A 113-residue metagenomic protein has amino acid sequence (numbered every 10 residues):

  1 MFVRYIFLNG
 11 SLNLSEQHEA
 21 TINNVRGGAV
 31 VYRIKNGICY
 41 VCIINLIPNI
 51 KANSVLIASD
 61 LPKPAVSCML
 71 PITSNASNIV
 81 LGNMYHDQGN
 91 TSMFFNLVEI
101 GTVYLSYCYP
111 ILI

Functional and structural regions predicted by a protein language model:
M1-R26, I113: Glycine-rich, low-complexity segments
M1-V3, R26-A29, I34, L46-S59 (+1 more regions): Extracellular jelly-roll beta-sandwich "head" domains, especially the C-terminal globular C1q domain
L12-L14, C39, S92-M93, T102: Residue-level detector of solvent-exposed, low-hydrophobicity positions
H18-T21, P62, G89: Intrinsically disordered, low-complexity regions of eukaryotic proteins
I38-L46: Short, well-ordered beta-strand segments enriched in hydrophobic/aromatic residues
